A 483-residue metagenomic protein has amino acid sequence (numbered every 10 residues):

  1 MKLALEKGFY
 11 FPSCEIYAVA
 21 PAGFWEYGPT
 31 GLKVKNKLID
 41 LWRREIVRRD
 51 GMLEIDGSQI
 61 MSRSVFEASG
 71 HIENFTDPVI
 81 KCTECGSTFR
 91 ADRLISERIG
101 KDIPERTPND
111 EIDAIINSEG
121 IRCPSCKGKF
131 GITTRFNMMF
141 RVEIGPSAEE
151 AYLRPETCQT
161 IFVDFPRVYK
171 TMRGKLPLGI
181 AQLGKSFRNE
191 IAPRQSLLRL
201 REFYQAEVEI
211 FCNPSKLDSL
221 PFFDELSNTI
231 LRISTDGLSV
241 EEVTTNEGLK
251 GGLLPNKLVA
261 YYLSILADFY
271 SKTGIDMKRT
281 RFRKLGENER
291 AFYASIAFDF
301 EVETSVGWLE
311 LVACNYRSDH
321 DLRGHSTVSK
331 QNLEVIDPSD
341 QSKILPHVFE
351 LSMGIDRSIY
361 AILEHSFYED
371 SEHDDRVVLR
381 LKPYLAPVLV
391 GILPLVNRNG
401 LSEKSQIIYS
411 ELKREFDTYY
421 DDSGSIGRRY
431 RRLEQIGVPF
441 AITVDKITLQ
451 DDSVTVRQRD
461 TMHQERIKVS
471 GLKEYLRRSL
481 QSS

Functional and structural regions predicted by a protein language model:
M1-S483: NTP/phosphate- and nucleic-acid-binding module
